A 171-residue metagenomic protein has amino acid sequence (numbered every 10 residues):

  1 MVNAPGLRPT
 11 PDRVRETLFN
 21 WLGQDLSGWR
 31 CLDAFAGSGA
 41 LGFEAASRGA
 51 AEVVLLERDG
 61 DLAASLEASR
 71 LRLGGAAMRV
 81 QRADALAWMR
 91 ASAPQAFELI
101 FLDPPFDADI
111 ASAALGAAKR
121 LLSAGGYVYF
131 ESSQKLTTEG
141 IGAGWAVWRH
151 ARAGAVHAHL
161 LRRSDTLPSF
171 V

Functional and structural regions predicted by a protein language model:
M1-V171: Class I S-adenosyl-L-methionine-dependent methyltransferase catalytic core
